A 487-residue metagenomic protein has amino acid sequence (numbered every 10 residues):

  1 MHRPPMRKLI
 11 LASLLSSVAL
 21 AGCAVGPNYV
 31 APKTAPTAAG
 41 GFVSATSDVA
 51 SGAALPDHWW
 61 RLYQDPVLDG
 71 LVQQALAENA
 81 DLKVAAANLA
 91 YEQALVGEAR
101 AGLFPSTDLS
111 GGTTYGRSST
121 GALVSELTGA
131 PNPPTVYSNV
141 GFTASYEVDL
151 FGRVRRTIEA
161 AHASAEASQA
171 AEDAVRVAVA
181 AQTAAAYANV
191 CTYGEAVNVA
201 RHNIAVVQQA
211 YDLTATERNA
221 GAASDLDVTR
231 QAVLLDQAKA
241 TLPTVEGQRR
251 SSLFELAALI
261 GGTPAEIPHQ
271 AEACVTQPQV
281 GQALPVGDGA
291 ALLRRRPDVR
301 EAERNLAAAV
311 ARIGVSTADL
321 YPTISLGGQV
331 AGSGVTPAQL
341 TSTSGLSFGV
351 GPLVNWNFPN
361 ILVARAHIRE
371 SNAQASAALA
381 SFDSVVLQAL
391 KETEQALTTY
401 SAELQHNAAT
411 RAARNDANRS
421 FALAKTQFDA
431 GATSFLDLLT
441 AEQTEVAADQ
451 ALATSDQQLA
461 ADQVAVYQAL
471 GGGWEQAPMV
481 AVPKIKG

Functional and structural regions predicted by a protein language model:
M1-A77, L123-E126, S138, H162 (+3 more regions): Terminal intrinsically disordered/low-complexity segments used for targeting and assembly
V25-P32, H58, Q64-Q74, E78 (+6 more regions): Small/polar-residue-enriched beta-strand and adjacent coil segments characteristic of outer-membrane beta-barrel
A170-D288, T399, E403-H406, A413 (+3 more regions): Periplasmic alpha-helical coiled-coil/stalk elements that build and connect Gram-negative outer-membrane
R218-A222, F428-A432, A469-G473: A short glycine-centered flexible hinge/capping loop motif at secondary-structure junctions
G221-S224, A389-E392, A396, G431-S434: Alpha-helical heptad-repeat coiled-coil segments that mediate oligomerization/polymerization in large
F421-L459: C-terminal structured "cap/appendage" subdomains that terminate the fold
